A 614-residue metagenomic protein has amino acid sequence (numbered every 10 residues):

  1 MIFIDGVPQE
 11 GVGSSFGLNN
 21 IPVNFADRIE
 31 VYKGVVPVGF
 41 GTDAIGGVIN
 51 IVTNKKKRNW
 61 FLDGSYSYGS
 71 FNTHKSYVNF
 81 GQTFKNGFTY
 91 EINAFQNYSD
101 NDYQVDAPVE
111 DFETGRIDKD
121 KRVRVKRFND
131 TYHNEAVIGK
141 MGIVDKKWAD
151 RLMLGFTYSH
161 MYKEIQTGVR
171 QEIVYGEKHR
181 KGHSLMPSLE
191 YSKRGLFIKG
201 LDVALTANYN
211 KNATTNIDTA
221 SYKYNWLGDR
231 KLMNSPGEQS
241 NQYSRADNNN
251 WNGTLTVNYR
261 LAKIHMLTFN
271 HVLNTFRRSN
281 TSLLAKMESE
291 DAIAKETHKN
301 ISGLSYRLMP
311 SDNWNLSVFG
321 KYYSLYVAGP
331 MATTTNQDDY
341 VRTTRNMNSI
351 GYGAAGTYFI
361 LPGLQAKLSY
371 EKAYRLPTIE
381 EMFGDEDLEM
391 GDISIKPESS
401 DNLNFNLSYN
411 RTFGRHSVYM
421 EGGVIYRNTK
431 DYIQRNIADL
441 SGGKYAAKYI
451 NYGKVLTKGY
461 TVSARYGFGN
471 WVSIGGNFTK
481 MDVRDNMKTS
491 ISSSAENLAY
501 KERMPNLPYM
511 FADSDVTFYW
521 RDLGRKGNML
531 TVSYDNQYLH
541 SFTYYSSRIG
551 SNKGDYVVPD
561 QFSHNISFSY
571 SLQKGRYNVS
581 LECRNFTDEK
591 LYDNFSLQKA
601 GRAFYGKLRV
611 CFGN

Functional and structural regions predicted by a protein language model:
M1-I4, F16-N19, V31, D43-S67 (+2 more regions): N-terminal periplasmic accessory domains that precede and gate Gram-negative outer-membrane beta-barrel machines
V7-K33: Short acidic/polar hinge/loop motifs at secondary-structure boundaries that mediate gating or recognition
R58, K85-R170: Periplasmic-side early beta-strands and strand-to-turn transitions of outer-membrane beta-barrels
Y66-S70, Q96-D100, Y158-Y162, Y209-A213 (+13 more regions): Transmembrane beta-strands of outer-membrane beta-barrel pores
I138-H160, R180-Q337, V341-L361, S369-E371 (+3 more regions): Face-selective signature of the C-terminal outer-membrane beta-barrel domain
F359, Q365-E371, R375, E398-K458 (+2 more regions): Membrane-embedded beta-barrel scaffold of Gram-negative outer-membrane proteins
Y374, N428-D431, I474, V532-S563 (+1 more regions): C-terminal beta-signal and adjacent terminal beta-strands/loops of Gram-negative outer-membrane beta-barrel proteins
S417-N428, K448-T543: Gram-negative outer-membrane beta-barrel transporters
